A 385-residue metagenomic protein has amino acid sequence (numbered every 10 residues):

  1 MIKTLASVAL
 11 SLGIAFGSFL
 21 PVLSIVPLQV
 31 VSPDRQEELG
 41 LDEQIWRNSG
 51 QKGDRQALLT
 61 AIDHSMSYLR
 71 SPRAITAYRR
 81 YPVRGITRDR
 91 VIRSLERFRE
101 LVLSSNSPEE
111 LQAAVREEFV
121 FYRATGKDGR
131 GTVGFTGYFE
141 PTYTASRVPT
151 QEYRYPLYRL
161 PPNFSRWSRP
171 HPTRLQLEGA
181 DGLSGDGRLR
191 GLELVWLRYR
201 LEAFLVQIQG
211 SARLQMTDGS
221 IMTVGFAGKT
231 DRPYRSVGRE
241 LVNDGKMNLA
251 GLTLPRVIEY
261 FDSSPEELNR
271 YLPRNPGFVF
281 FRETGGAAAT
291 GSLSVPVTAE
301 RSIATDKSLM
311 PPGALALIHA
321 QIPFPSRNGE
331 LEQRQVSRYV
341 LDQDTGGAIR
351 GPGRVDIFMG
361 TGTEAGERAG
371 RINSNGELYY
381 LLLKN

Functional and structural regions predicted by a protein language model:
M1-A9: Bacterial N-terminal signal peptides that target proteins for export
V8-S11, L58, Q335: Generic alpha-helix initiation/capping and coil-helix boundary signal
A9-P21: Bacterial N-terminal signal peptides
P27-G285, S292-V295: Secretory/export targeting leaders with adjacent low-complexity proregions
G285-N385: C-terminal soluble interaction/assembly domains
